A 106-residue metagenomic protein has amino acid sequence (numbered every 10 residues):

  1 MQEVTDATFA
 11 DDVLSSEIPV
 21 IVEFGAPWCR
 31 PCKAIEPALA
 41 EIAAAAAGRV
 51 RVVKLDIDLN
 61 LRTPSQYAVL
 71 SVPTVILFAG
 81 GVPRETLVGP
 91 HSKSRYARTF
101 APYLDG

Functional and structural regions predicted by a protein language model:
Q2-V20, L61: A short beta-strand-turn-helix
T5, G25, R51-V53: Conserved Rossmann-like nucleotide-binding pocket used by diverse enzymes that bind dinucleotide cofactors
E17-I18, F24-W28, S71: Short pre-active-site segment immediately N-terminal to redox-active cysteine/selenocysteine motifs in thiol-based
I21-V22, V52, V75: Hydrophobic beta-strand anchors of alpha/beta hydrolase catalytic cores
C29-C32, V75: The canonical Cys-X-X-Cys-His
P31-A46: Typically the conserved alpha-helix immediately C-terminal to a functionally engaged Cys/Sec in thioredoxin-like
I57-T63: Structural microenvironment flanking redox-active thiols in thiol-disulfide oxidoreductases
S71, I76-G106: Non-catalytic, surface beta->alpha helical segment in thiol-disulfide oxidoreductase systems
